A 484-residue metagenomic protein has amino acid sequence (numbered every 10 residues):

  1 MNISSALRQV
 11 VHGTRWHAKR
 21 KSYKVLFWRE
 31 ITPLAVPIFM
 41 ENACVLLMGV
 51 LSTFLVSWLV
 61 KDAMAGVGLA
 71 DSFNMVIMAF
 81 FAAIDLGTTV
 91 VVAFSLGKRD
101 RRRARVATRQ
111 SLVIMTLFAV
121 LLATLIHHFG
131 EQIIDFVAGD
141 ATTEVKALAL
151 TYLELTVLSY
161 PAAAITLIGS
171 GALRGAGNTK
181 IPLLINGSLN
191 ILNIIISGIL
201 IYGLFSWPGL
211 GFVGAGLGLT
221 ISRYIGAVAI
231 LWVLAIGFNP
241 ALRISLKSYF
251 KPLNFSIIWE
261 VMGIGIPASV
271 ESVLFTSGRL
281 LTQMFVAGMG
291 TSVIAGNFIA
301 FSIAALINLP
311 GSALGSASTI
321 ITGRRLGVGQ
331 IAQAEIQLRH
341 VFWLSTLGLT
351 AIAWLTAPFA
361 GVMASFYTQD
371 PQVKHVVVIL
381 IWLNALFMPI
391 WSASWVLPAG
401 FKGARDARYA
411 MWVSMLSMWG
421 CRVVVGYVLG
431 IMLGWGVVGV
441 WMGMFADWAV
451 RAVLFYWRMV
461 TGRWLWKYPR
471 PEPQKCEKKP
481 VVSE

Functional and structural regions predicted by a protein language model:
M1-A35, V92-S159, W207-I266, T322-F387 (+1 more regions): Short alpha-helical transmembrane segments in multi-pass integral membrane proteins
S22-F54, W58-L59, M75-G87, A119-A123 (+5 more regions): N-terminal transmembrane alpha-helices
P33-S52, L155, S222-G226, I230 (+3 more regions): Transmembrane helical elements of multi-pass membrane transporters/channels
I38, N42, T53-F54, D71 (+18 more regions): Transmembrane alpha-helix boundary and packing residues in multipass membrane permease domains and related
L46-A65, I134-T143, I199-L210, S269 (+5 more regions): Helix-terminus/linker motif at the lipid-water interface of multi-pass membrane proteins
K61-S72, A149, L153, G216 (+3 more regions): Small-residue hotspots at the loop-to-helix junctions and early N-terminal turns of transmembrane alpha-helices
M64-T124, A163-P182, I294-A360, W391-S414: Small-residue-rich hydrophobic transmembrane alpha-helices
D85, L155-R174, P182-N190, A215-L231 (+5 more regions): Short runs within selected transmembrane alpha-helices of multi-pass transporters and secretion channels
